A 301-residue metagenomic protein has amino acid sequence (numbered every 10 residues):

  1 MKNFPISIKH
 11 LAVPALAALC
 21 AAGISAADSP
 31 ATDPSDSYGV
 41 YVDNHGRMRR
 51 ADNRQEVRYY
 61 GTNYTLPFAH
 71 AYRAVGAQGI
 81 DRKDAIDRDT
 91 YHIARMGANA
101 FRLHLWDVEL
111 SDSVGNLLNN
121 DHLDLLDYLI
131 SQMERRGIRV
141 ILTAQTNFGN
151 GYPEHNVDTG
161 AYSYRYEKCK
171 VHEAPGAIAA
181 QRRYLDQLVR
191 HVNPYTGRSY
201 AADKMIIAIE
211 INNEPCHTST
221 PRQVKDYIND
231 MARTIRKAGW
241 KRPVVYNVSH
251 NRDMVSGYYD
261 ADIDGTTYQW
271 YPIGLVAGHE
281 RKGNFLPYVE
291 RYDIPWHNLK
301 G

Functional and structural regions predicted by a protein language model:
K2-F4, T266, H297-G301: Short intrinsically disordered, low-complexity coil segments enriched in acidic
K2-V13: Bacterial N-terminal signal peptides that target proteins for export
P5-S7, G23, D293: Generic short N-terminal amphipathic or hydrophobic helices
A12-A22: Bacterial N-terminal signal peptides
L16, A27, G137-I138: Residue-level detection of beta-strand scaffold positions
A21-D33: Bacterial Sec-dependent signal peptides at the C-terminal "C-region" and cleavage site
P34-G265, V276: Active-site mouth of glycoside hydrolases
N213-P221, W270-G301: Active-site clefts of carbohydrate-active enzymes
